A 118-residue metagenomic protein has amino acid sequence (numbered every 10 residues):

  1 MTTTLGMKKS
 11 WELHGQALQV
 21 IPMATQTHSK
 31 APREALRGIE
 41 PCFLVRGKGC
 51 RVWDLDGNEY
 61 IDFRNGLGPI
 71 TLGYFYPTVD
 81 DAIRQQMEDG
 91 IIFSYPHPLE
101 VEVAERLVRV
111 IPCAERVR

Functional and structural regions predicted by a protein language model:
M1-T3, Q86: N-terminal alpha-helical segment of soluble enzymes
T3-R46: Active-site-adjacent loop/helix segments that line or gate small-molecule/cofactor pockets in enzymes
K8-L18, R51-N58, V108-R109: Short, hydrophobic/aliphatic alpha-helical segments
Q26, K48-G49, L72-P77: Short capping/connector residues at structural and topological boundaries
A35, G49, G68-P69: Short active-site-proximal "capping" loops at secondary-structure junctions
P41-R64: Active-site and channel-lining beta-strand-loop segments that bind or position nucleotide-derived/phosphorylated
E59-R118: Glycine-rich loop-to-alpha-helix module at the N-terminal edge of alpha/beta enzyme cores
